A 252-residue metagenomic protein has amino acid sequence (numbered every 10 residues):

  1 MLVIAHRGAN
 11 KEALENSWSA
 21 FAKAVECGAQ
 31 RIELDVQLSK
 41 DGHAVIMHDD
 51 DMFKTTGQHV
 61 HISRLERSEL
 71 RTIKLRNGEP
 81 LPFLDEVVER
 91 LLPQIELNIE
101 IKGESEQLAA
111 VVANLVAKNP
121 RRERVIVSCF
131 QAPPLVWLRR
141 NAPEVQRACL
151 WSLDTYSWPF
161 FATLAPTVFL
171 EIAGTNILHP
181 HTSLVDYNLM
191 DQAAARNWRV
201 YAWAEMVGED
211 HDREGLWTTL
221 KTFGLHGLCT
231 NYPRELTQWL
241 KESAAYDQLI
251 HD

Functional and structural regions predicted by a protein language model:
M1-D252: Phosphate-group recognition and catalysis centered on beta-loop-alpha active-site segments
